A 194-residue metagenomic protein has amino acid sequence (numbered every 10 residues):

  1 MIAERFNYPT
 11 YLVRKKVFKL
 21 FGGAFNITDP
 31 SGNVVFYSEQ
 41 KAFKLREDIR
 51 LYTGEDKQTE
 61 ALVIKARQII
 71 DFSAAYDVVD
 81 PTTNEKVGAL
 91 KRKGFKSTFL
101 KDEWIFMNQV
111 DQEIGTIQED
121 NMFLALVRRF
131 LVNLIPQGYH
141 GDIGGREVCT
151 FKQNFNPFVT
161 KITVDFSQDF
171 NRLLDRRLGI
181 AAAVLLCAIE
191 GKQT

Functional and structural regions predicted by a protein language model:
M1-T194: Intrinsically disordered, low-complexity proline/glycine-rich segments
